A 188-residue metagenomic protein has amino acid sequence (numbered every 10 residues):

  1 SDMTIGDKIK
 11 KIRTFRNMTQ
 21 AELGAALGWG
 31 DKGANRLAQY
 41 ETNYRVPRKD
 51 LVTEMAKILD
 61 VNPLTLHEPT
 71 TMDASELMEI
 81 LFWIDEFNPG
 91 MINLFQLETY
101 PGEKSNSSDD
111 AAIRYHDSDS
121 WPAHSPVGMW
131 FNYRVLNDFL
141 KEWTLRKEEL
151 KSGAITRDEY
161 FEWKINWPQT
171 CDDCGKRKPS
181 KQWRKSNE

Functional and structural regions predicted by a protein language model:
S1-T4: A detector for short, charged/polar N-terminal pre-domain segments
G6, A34, W143-T144: Residue-level signal for cytosolic alpha-helical hairpin/rod architecture
D7-L27: Short basic helix-loop element that most often maps to the first helix and adjoining turn of HTH DNA-binding modules
I9, Q20, A34, K49-V52 (+1 more regions): Helix-turn-helix DNA-binding elements, focusing on the entry/boundary residues of the two helices that contact DNA
G28-P47, E68-T71: Recognition helix of helix-turn-helix/homeodomain-like DNA-binding domains that insert into the DNA major groove
D50-T53, K57-D158, D172-E188: Charged, helix-prone or intrinsically disordered regulatory segments positioned adjacent to compact structured domains
R157-I165: Short, charged, amphipathic alpha-helical segments
